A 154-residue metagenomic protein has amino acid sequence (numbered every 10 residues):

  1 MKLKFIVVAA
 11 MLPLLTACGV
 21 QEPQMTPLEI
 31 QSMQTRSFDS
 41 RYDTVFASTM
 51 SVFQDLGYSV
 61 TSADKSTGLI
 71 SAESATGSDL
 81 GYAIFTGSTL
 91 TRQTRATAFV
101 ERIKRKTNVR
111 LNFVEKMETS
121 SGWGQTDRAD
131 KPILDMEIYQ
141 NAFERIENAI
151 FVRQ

Functional and structural regions predicted by a protein language model:
M1-V7: Bacterial N-terminal signal peptides that target proteins for export
A9-M11: Soluble catalytic regions of membrane-associated enzymes that act on cell-envelope and secretory-pathway components
L14-A17: C-terminal motif of bacterial Sec signal peptides marking the signal peptidase cleavage site
G19-Q154: Ser/Thr-rich, low-complexity intrinsically disordered terminal regions
